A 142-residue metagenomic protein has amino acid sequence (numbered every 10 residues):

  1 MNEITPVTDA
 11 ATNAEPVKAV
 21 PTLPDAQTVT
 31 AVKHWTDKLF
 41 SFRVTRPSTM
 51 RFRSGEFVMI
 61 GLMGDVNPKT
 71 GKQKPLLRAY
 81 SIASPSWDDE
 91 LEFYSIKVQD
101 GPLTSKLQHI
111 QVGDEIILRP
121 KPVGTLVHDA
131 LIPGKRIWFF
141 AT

Functional and structural regions predicted by a protein language model:
I4-D114: Ferredoxin-reductase
S48, P122-V123: A generic "binding-loop/recognition-motif" signal
M63, K121-P122: Short, surface-exposed secondary-structure boundary micro-motifs
E115-P120: Helix-loop module immediately N-terminal to the HCX5R catalytic loop in PTP-like cysteine phosphatase domains
D129-P133: Short, flexible hinge/linker loops that cap or flank conserved catalytic cores
R136-F139: Conserved beta-strand elements of the Class I
T142: Phosphate-binding glycine-rich loops and their immediate beta-loop-alpha structural context
